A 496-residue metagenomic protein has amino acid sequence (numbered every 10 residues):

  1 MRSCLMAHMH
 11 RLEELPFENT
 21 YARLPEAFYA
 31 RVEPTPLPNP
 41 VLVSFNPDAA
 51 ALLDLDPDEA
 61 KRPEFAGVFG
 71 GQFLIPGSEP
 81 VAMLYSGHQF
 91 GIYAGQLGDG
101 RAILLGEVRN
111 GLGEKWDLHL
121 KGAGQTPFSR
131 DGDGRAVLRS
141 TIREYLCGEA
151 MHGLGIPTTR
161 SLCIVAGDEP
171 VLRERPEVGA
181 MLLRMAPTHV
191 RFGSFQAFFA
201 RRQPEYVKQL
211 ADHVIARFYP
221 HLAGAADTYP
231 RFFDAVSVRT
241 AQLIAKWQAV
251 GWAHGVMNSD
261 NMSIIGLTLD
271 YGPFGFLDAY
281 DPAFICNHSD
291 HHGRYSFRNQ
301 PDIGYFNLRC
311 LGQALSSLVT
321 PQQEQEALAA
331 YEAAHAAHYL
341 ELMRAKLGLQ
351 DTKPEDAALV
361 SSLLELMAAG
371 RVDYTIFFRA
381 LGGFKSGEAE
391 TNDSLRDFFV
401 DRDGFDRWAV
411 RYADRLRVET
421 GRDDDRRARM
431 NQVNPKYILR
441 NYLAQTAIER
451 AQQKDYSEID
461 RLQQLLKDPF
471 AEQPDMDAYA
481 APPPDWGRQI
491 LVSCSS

Functional and structural regions predicted by a protein language model:
C4-S86, C286, H291-S496: Regulatory N- and C-terminal appendages and interdomain linkers associated with kinase/kinase-like NTP transferase
L12-T20, R31-P34, G113-L118, P176-L182 (+5 more regions): Short, functional N-terminal and low-complexity linear motifs
Y21-P25, W116-P127, A211, I215 (+2 more regions): Active-site-adjacent bridging/hinge elements
E33-T35, D133-R135, P230-R231: Short, contiguous strand/loop micro-motifs
N39-L42, P47-A60, F65, F69-G224 (+8 more regions): Conserved ATP-binding subdomain of kinase catalytic cores across diverse folds
S140-T141, P170-H254, I265-S361, E365: ATP-dependent phospho-/nucleotidyl transfer catalytic cores
M257-M262: Hydrophobic residue at the +6 position relative to the catalytic HRD Asp in the kinase catalytic loop
